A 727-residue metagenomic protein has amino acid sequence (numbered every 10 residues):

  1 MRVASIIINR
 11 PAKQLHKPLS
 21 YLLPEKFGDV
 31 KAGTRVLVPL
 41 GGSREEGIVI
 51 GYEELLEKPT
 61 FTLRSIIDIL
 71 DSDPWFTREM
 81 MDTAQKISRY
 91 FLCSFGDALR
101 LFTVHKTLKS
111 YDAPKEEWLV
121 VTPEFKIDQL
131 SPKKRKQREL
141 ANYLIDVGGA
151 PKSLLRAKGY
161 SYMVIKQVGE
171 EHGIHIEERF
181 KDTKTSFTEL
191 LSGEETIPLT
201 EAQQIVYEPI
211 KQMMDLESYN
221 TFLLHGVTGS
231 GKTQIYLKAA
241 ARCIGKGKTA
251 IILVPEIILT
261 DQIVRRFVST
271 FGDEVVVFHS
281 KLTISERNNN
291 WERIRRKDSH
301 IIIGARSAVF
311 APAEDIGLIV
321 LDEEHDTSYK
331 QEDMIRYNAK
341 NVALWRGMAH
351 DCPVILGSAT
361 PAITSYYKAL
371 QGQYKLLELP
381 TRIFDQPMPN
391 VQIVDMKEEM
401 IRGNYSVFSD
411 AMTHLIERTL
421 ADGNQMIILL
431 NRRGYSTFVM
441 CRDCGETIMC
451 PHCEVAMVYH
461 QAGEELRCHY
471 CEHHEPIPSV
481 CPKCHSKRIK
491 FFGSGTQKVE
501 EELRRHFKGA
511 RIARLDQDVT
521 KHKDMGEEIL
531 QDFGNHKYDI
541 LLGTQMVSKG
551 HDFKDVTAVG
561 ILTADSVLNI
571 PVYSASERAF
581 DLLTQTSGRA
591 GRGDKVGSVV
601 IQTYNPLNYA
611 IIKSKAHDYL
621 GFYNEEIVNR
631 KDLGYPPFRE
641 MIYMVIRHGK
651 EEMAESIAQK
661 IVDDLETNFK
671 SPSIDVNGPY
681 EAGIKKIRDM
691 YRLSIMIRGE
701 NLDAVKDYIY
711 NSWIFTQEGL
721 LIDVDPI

Functional and structural regions predicted by a protein language model:
M1, I428, C484, T667-N668 (+1 more regions): Polar low-complexity intrinsically disordered regions
M1-S358, L370-Q386, S671, I684 (+3 more regions): Accessory, non-ATPase domains that flank or precede helicase/AAA+ motor cores in DNA-metabolism machines
V3, H16, K31-A32, M653-E666: A short, contiguous, amphipathic alpha-helix enriched in charged residues
I6-I8, R418, N677: Short, charged low-complexity linear motifs
G51-E53, T103, E178-F180, L430-R432 (+4 more regions): A general secondary-structure junction signal
L119-V121, I176, V391, M457 (+3 more regions): Generic structural motif
E194-T200, Q204, E217-E655, D663 (+4 more regions): Inter-lobe coupling/hinge segments of SF2-like helicase ATPases
D663, T667-I687: A carboxyl-terminal module marker
